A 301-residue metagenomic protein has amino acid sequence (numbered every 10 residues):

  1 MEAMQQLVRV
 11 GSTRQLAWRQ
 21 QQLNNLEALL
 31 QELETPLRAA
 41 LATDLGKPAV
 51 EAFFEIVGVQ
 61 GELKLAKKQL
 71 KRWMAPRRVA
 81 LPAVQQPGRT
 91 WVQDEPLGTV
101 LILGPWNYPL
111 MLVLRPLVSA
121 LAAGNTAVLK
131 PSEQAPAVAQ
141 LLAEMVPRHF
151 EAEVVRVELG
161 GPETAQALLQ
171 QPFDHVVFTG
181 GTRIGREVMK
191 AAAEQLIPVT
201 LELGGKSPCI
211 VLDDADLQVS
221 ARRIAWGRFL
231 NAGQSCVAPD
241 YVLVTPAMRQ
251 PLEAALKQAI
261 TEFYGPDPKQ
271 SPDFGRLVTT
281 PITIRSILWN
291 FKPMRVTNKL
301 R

Functional and structural regions predicted by a protein language model:
M1-W91: N-terminal Rossmann-like NAD(P)+-binding subdomain of aldehyde/semialdehyde dehydrogenases
R19, L63, G124, V155 (+5 more regions): Residue-level signal for inorganic ion chemistry
Q22, L33, E55-V59, V138 (+6 more regions): Short, conserved alpha-helical segments within structured domains
N25, L29-P36, L141, M145-F150 (+5 more regions): Generic non-transmembrane alpha-helical segments
A83-V219, S271: Rossmann-like NAD(P) dinucleotide-binding subdomain of oxidoreductase/dehydrogenase enzymes
R183-R301: ALDH superfamily catalytic-core signature
